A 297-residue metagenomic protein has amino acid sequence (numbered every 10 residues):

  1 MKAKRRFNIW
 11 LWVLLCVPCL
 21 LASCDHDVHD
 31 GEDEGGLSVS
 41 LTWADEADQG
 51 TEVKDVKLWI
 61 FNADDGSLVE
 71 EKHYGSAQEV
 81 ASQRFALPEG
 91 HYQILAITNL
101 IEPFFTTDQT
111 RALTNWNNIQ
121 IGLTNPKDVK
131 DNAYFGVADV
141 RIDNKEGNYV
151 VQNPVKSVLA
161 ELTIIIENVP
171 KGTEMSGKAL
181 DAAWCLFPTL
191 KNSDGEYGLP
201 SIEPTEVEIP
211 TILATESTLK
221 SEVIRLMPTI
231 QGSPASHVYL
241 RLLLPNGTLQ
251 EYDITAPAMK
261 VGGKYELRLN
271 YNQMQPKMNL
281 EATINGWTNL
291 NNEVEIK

Functional and structural regions predicted by a protein language model:
K2-W12: Bacterial N-terminal signal peptides that target proteins for export
K4, D25-E34, Q273-K297: Intrinsically disordered, low-complexity repeat and linker tracts
L20-S23: C-terminal motif of bacterial Sec signal peptides marking the signal peptidase cleavage site
H26-Q49, I166-G172: Short amphipathic, basic-aromatic surface patches that mediate peripheral association with negatively charged
E52-Q109, E174-V261, N292-K297: Tryptophan-paired
A77-Q78, E102-Y149, I212, N246-M274: Structured interaction patches on ligand/partner-binding surfaces of diverse proteins
A81-Q83, Y149-N153: Short strand-edge motifs at loop-to-beta-strand transitions and within beta-strands of extracellular beta-rich domains
Q152-L159, L226-G232: Conserved "repeat-terminator" motif of extracellular CCP/Sushi domains
